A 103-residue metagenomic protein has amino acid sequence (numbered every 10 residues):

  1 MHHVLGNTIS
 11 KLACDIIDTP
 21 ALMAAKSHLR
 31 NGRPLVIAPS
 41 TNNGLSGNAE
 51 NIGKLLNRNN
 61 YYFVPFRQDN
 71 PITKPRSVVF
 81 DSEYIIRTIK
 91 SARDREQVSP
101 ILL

Functional and structural regions predicted by a protein language model:
M1-N7: Active-site/ligand-binding-proximal alpha/beta "capping" segment
V4, S40-N43, R67-N70: Short, ordered loop/turn segments at secondary-structure junctions
N7-D18: Glycine/threonine-rich flexible loop motifs
T19-L29: Histidine-anchored nucleotide/phosphate-binding helix
L29, L56-N57: Anion (oxyanion) recognition and catalysis
R30-P34: A short helix->loop->beta-strand "cap" motif at the edges of active sites that frequently abuts
V36-L56: Glycine-rich, charge-decorated loop segments at or immediately adjacent to ligand/cofactor-binding or catalytic sites
Y62-L103: Glycine-rich phosphate/pyrophosphate-binding loop and the adjoining helix
